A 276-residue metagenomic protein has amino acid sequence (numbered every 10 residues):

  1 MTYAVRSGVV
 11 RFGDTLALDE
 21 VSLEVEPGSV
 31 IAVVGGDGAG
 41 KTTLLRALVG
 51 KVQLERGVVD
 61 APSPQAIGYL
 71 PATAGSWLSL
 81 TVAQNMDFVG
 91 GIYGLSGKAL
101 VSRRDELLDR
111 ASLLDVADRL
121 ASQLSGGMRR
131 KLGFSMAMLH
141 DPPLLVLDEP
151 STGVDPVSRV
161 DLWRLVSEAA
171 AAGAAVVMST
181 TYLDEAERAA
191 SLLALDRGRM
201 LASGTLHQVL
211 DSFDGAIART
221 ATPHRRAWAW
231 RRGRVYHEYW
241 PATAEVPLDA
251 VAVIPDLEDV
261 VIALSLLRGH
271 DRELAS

Functional and structural regions predicted by a protein language model:
Y3-V5, L18: Conserved structural motif at the start of ABC-family nucleotide-binding domains
V34-G36: The feature captures the beta-strand-to-loop junction immediately N-terminal to the Walker
V49: Helix-to-loop junction immediately C-terminal to a conserved catalytic motif
D87, G91, K98-V116: Conserved ABC ATPase "signature" region
L120-G127: Conserved ABC ATPase signature
L145-E149: Catalytic Walker B motif of ABC-type/P-loop ATPase nucleotide-binding domains
D161-W240: ABC transporter nucleotide-binding domain
